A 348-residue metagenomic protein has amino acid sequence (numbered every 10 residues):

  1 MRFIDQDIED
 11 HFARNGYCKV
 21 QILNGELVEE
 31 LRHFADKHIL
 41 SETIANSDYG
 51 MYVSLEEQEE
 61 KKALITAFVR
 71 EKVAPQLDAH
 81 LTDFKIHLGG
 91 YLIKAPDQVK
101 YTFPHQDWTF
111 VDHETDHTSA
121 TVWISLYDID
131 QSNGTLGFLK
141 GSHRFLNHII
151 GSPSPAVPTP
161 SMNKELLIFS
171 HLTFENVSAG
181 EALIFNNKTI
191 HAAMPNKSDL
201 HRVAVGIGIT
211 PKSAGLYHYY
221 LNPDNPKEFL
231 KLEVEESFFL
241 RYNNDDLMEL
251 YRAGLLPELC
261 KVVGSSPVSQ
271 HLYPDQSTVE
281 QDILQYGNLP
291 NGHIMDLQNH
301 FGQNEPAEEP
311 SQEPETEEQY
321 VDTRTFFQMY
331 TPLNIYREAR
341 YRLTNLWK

Functional and structural regions predicted by a protein language model:
M1-H113, G151: Non-heme Fe(II)-dependent double-stranded beta-helix
Y17-K19, T121-S125, L172-F174, A182-I184 (+1 more regions): Conserved hydrophobic/aromatic beta-strand scaffold that supports enzyme active sites
N24-L27, L92-K94, Q98, T109 (+4 more regions): Short, solvent-exposed loop/turn segments at secondary-structure junctions
V99, T135-L136, H148-G151, L216-L221: Short aromatic-enriched loop/helix-cap "lid" or pocket-rim segments at secondary-structure transitions that line
D107-S119, S170-H171, V177, L200-H201: A short beta-loop-beta micro-motif enriched in histidine and acidic residues
H113-Q131, I207-P211: Short, conserved beta-strand element in jelly-roll/cupin
Q131-M194, P226: Double-stranded beta-helix
T189-I190, M194-K348: Non-heme Fe(II)/2-oxoglutarate
